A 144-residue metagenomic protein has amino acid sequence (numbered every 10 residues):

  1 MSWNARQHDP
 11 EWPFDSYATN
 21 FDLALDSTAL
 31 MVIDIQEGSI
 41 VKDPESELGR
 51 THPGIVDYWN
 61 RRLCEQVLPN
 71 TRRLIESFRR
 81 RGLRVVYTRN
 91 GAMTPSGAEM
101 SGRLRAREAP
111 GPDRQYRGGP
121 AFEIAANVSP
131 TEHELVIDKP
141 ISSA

Functional and structural regions predicted by a protein language model:
M1-P130: Active-site acidic carboxylates
L135-A144: Glycine-rich oxoanion-binding loops at beta->alpha junctions
